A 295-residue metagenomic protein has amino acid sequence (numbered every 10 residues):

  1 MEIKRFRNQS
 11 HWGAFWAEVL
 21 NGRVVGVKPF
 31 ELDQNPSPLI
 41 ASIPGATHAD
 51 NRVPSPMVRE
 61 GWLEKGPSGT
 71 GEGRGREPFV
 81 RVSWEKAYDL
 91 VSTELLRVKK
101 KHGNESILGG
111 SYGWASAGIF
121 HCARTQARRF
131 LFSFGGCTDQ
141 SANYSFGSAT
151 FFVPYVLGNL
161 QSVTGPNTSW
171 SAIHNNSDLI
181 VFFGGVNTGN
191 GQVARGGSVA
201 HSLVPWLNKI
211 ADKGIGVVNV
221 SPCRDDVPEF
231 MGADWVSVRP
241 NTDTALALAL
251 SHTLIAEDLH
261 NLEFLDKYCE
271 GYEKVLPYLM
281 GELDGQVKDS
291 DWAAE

Functional and structural regions predicted by a protein language model:
M1-L259, K267-G271, V275, G281 (+1 more regions): N-terminal export/assembly segments and adjacent metallocofactor-ligating motifs of anaerobic energy-metabolism
V287-A294: Amphipathic alpha-helical
